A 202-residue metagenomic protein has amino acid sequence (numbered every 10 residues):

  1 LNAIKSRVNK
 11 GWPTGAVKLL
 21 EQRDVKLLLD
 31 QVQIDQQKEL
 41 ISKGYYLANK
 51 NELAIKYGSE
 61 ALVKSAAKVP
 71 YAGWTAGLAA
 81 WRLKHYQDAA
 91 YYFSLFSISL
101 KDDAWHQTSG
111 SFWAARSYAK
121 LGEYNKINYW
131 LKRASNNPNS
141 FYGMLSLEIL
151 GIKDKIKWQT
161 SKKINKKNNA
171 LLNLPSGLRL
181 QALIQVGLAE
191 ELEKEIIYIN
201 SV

Functional and structural regions predicted by a protein language model:
L1-V202: Cell-wall glycan-active module
